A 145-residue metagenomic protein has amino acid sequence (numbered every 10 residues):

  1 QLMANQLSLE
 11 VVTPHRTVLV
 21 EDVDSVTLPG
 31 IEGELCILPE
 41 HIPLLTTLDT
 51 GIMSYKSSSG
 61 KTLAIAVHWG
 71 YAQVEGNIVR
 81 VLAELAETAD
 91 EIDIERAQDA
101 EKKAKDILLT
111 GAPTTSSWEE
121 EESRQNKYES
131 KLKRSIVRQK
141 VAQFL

Functional and structural regions predicted by a protein language model:
Q1-M3: Short, Lys/Arg-enriched N-terminal segments with co-localized hydrophobic residues within the first ~10-30 amino acids
S8-D99, K103-K105: Compact, glycine-rich, soluble single-domain proteins
E87-L145: Acidic/glycine-rich phosphate/pyrophosphate-binding loops and surrounding catalytic core that coordinate Mg2+
